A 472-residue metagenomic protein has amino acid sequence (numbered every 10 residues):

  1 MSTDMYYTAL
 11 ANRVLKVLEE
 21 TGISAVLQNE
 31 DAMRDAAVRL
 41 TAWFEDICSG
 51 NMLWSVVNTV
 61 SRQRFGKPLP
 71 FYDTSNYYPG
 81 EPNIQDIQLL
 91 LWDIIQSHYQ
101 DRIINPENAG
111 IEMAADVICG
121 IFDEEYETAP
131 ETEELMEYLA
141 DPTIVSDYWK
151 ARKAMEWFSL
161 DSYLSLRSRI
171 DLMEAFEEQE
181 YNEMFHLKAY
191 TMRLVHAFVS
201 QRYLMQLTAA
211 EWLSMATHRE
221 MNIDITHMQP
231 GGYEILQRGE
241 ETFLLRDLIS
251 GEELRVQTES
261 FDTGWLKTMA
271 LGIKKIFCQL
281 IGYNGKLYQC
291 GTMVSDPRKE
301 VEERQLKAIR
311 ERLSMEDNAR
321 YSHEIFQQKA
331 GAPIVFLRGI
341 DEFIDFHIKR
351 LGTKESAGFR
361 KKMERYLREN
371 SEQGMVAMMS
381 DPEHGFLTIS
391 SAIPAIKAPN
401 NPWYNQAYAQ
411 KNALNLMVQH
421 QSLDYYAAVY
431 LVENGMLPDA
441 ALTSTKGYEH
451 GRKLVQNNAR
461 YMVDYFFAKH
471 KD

Functional and structural regions predicted by a protein language model:
M1-G231, G282-D472: Mixed-charge, low-complexity intrinsically disordered regions
E241-R246: Short aromatic-glycine-enriched beta-strand elements
L248-S250: Surface-exposed loop/turn elements that mediate protein-protein interactions on large endomembrane-trafficking
E252-S260: A short macromolecule-binding patch
E259-Q279: Short nucleic-acid-contacting surface segments enriched for D/E, G, S/T with interspersed K/R
